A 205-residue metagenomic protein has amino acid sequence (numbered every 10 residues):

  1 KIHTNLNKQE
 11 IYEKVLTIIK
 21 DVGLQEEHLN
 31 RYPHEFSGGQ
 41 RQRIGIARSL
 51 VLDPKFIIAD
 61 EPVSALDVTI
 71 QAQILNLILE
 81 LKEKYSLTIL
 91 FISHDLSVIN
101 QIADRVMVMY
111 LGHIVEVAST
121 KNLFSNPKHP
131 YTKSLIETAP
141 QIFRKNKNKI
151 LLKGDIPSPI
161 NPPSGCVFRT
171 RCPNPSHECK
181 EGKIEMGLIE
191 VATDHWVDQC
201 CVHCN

Functional and structural regions predicted by a protein language model:
K1-E10, A118: ABC-type ATPase nucleotide-binding domains, specifically the catalytic core motifs of the NBD
Q9-E27, I136-E137: Conserved ABC ATPase "signature" region
H28-Y32, K145: Signature (C-motif/LSGGQ) region and adjacent switch/coupling loops of ABC-type ATPase nucleotide-binding domains
Y32-F36, Q40: Conserved ABC ATPase signature
V51-K55: A short, proline-enriched helix->beta-strand linker immediately N-terminal to the Walker B motif in ABC-type P-loop
I58, P62, L66, I70-N148: P-loop NTP-binding/switch modules centered on Walker-like glycine-rich loops
S119-N205: Short catalytic/signature loops enriched in Gly
